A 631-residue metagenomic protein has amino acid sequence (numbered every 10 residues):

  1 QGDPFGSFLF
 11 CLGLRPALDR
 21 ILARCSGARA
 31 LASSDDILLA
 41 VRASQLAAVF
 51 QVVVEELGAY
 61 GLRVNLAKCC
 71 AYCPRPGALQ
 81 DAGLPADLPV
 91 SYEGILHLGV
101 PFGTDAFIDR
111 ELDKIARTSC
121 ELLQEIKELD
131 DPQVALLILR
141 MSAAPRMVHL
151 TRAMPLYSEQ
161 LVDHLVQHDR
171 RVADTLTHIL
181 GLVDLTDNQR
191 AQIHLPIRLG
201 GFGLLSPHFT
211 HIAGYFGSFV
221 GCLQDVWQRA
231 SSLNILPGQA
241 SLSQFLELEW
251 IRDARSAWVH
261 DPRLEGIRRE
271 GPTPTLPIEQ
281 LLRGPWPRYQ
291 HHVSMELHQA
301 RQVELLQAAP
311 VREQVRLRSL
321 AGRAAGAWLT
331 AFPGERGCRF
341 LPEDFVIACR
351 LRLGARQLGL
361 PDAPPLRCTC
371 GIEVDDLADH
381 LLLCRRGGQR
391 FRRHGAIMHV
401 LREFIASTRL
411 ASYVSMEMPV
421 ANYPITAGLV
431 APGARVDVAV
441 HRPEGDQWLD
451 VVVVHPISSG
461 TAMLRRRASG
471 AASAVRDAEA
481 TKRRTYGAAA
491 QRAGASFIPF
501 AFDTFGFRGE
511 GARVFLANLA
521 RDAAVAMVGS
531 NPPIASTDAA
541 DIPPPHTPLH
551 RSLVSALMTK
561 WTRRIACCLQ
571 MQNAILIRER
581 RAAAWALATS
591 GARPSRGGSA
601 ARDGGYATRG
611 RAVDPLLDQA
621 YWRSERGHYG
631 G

Functional and structural regions predicted by a protein language model:
Q1-G631: Nucleic-acid-interacting cores, centered on viral/eukaryotic replication and modification enzymes
